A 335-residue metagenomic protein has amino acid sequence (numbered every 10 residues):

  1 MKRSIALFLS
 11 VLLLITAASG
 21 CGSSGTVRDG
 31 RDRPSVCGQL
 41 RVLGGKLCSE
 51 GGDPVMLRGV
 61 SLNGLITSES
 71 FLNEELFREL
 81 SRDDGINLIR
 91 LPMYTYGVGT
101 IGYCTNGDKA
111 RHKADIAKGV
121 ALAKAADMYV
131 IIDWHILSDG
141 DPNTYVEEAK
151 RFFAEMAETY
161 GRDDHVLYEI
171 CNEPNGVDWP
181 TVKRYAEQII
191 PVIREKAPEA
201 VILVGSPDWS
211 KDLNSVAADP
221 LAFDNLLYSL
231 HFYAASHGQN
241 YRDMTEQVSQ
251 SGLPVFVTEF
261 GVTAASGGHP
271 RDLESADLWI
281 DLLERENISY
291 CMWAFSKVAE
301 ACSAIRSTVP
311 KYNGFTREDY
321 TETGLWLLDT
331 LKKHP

Functional and structural regions predicted by a protein language model:
M1-F8: Positively charged n-region of N-terminal signal peptides that target proteins for export
L13-A17: Hydrophobic core
S23-R90, N106, K333: N-terminal carbohydrate-binding accessory modules
V36-L40, G64, E69, Y129 (+5 more regions): Extracellular glycoside hydrolase catalytic/binding regions
S70-N87, M93, Y103-I170, T181-K196: An active-site-proximal structural segment forming one wall of the substrate-binding cleft that immediately precedes
T95, L137-S138, V262, K297: Conserved beta-strand edge residues that scaffold enzyme active sites
